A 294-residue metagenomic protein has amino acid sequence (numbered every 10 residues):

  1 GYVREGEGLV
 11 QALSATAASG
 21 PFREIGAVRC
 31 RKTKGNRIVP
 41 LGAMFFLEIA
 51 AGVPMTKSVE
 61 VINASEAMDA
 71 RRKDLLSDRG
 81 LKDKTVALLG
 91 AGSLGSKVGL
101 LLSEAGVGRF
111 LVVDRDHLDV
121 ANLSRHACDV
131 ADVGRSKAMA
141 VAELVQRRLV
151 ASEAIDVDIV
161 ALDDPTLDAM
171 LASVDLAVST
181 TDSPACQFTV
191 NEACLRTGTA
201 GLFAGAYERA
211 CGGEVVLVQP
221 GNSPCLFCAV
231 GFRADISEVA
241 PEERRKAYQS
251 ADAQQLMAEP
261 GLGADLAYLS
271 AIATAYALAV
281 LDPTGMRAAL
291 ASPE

Functional and structural regions predicted by a protein language model:
G1-T56, A169-L176, T180-E294: Glycine-rich phosphate/adenylate-binding loop
V59-K73: N-terminal pre-Walker A segment at the start of P-loop NTPase domains
D74-H117: Glycine-rich adenosine-cofactor-binding loop
D83-K84, G92, L123-A127, Q255-L262: Glycine- and acidic
A91, V130-A138, Q219, L266 (+1 more regions): Phosphate/oxyanion-binding active-site loops and adjacent basic polyanion-contact surfaces
R115-A151: Glycine-rich phosphate-binding loop and adjoining beta1-alpha1-beta2 segment of Rossmann-like nucleotide-binding folds
V141-L176, T181-A185: A structured beta-alpha segment of the ubiquitous adenosine-cofactor-binding alpha/beta core
